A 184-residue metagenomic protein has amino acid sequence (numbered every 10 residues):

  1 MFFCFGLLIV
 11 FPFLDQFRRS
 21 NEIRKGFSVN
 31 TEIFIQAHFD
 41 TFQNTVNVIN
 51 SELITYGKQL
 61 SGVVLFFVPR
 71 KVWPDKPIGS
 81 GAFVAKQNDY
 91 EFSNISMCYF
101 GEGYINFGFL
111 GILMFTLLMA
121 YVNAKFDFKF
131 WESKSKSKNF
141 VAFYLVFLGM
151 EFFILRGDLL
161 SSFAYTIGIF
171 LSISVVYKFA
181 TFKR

Functional and structural regions predicted by a protein language model:
M1-V10, F147-L155: Extended, compositionally biased low-complexity polar/Lys-Gly-rich tracts and adjacent boundary/linker regions are
F2-P77: Aromatic-rich transmembrane-lumenal/periplasmic boundary elements in polytopic membrane proteins
L14-F17, F42-T45, V84, W131 (+2 more regions): Generic hydrophobic, helix-prone segments enriched in Leu/Val/Ile
K25-S28, N47, S51, F83-Q87 (+2 more regions): A near-ubiquitous, low-amplitude feature marking generic local secondary-structure context
L53-R70, D75, G79-G111: Individual transmembrane alpha-helix segments
I95-R184: Hydrophobic alpha-helical segments
